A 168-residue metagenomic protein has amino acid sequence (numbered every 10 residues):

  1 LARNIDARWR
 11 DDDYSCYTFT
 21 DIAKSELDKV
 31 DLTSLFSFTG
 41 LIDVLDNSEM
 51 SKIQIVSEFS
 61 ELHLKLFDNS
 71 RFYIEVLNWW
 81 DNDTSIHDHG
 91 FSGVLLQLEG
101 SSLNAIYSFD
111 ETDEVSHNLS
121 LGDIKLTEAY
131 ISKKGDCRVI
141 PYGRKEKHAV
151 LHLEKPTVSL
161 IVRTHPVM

Functional and structural regions predicted by a protein language model:
R8-E49: Low-complexity, highly charged intrinsically disordered N-terminal segments that act as targeting/localization
M50-S57: N-terminal low-complexity, intrinsically disordered segments
S60-W80: A short glycine-rich, His/Asp/Glu-containing loop-to-beta-strand
I74-D88, P141: Conserved short histidine dyad/triad with adjacent acidic residue
H89-S108: Short, conserved beta-strand element in jelly-roll/cupin
V94-L96, E154-V167: A short hydrophobic beta-strand segment most commonly corresponding to one strand of the jelly-roll/cupin
L96, F109-Y142: Short acidic-glycine-tyrosine-enriched beta hairpin
K133, Y142-I161: Ligand-binding loop in jelly-roll beta-barrel domains
